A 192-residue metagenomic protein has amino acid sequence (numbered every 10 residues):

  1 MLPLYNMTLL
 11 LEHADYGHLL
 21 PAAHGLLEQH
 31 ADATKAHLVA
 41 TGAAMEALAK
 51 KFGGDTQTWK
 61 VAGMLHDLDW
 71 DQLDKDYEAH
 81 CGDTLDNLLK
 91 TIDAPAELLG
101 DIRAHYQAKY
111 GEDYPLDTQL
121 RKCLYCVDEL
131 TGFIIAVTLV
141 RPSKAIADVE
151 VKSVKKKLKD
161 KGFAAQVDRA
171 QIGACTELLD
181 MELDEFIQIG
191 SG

Functional and structural regions predicted by a protein language model:
L2-D76: Acidic/His-rich, divalent-metal-binding segments that scaffold phosphate/diphosphate chemistry
L4-Y16, L179-G192: N-terminal charge/polar-biased segments
E28, F52-K161, G173: Divalent metal-dependent catalytic cores for phosphoryl transfer on phosphate-bearing substrates
T34, L116-Q119, L183: Residue-level recognition of alpha-helical structural elements
H37, K60, L98, F186-I189: Residue-level detector of well-ordered alpha-helical segments, enriched for hydrophobic/aromatic packing positions
A43-K50, Y77, M181-G192: Active-site hotspot residues in diverse enzymes, especially metal/ion-binding acidic/histidine motifs
G162-Q171, C175-T176, M181: C-terminal binding/interaction regions
